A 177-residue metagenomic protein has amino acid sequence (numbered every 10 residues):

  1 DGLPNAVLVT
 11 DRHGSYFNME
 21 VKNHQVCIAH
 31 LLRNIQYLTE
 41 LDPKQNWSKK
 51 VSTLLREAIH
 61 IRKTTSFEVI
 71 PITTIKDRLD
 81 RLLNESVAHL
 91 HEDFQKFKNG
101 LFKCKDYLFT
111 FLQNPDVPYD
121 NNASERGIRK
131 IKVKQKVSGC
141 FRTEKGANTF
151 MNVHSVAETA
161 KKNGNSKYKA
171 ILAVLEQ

Functional and structural regions predicted by a protein language model:
D1-Q177: Catalytic center-proximal scaffold of phosphoryl-transfer enzymes
